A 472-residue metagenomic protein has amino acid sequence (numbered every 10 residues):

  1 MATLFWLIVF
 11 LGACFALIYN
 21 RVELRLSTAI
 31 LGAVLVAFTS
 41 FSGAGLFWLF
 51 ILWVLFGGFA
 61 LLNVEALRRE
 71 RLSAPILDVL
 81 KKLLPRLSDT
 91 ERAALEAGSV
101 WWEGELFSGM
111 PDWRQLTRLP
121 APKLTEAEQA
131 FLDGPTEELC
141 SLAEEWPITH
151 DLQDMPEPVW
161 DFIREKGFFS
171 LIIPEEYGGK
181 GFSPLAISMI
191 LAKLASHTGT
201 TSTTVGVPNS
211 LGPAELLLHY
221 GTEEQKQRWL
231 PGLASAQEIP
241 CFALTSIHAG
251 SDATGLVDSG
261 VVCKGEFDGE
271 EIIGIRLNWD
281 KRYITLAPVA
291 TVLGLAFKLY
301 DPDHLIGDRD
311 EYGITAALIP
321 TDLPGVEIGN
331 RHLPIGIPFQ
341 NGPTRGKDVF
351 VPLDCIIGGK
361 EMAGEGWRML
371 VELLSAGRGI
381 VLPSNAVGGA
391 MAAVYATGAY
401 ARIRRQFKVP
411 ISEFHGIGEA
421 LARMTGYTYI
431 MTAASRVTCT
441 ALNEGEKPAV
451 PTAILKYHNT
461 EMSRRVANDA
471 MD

Functional and structural regions predicted by a protein language model:
F5-L17, L26-F38, F47, I51-P208 (+4 more regions): Amphipathic, small/basic residue-rich leader segments at the start of a protein or domain
E103, K447-D472: Alpha-helix capping/hinge segments and adjacent helical runs
R228-P231, T245-E270, R282, P302-H304: Beta-sandwich/jelly-roll carbohydrate-recognition scaffolds of carbohydrate-active enzymes
P231-D258, C439-E446, T452: Internal maturation/activation junctions in enzymes
E270-E327: A short core secondary-structure module
T291, L299, L323-D348: Catalytic nucleotidyl-transfer cores of nucleotide-processing enzymes
G329, P343-R378, Y395-S412: A glycine-rich, basic-preceded beta-loop-alpha segment at the flavin cofactor/substrate interface of flavin-utilizing
R378-G445: Extended amphipathic alpha-helical segments enriched in small hydrophobics
